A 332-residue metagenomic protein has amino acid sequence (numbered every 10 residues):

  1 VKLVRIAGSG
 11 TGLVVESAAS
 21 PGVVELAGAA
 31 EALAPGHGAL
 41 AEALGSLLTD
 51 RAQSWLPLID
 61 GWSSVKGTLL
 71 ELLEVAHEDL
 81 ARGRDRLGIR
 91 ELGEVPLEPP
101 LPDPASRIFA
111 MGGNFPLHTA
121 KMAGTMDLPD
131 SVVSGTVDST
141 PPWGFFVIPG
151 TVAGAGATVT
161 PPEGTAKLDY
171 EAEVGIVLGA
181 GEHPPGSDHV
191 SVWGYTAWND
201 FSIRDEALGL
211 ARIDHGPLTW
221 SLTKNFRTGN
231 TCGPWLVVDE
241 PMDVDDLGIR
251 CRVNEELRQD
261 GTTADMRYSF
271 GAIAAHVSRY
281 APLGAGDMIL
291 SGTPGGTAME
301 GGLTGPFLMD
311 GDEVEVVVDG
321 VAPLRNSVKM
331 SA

Functional and structural regions predicted by a protein language model:
V1-D138, P142, E313: N-terminal non-catalytic cap/leader segment that marks the start of a structured domain
V1-V4, V14-V15, V23-V24, A30-L33 (+16 more regions): Extended aliphatic helical segments
A7, A18-P21, A27, E71-A81 (+3 more regions): Catalytic-pocket segment enriched in acidic/His residues
A7-S9, A19, L33, D85 (+6 more regions): Generic detector of intrinsically disordered, low-complexity, polar/charged segments
E98-L101, A105-D265, S269-G271, Y280: Glycine-enriched loop-and-adjacent helix/strand subsegments that border the catalytic/binding cleft of enzyme cores
